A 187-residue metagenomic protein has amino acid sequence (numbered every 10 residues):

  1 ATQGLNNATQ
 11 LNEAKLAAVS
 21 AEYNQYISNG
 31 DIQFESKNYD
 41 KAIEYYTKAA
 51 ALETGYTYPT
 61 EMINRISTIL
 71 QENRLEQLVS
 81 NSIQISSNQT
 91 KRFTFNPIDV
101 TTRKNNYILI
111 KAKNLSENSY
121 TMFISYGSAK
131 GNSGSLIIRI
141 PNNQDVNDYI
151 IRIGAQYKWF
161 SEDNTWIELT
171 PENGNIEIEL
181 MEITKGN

Functional and structural regions predicted by a protein language model:
V19-F34: Alpha-helical tetratricopeptide repeat
E76-K91: Short carbohydrate-recognition loop motifs
S87-Q156, G174, E182-K185: Extracellular ligand-binding interfaces
I167-G174: Short beta-strand-plus-loop segments that form exposed binding edges in beta-rich domains
